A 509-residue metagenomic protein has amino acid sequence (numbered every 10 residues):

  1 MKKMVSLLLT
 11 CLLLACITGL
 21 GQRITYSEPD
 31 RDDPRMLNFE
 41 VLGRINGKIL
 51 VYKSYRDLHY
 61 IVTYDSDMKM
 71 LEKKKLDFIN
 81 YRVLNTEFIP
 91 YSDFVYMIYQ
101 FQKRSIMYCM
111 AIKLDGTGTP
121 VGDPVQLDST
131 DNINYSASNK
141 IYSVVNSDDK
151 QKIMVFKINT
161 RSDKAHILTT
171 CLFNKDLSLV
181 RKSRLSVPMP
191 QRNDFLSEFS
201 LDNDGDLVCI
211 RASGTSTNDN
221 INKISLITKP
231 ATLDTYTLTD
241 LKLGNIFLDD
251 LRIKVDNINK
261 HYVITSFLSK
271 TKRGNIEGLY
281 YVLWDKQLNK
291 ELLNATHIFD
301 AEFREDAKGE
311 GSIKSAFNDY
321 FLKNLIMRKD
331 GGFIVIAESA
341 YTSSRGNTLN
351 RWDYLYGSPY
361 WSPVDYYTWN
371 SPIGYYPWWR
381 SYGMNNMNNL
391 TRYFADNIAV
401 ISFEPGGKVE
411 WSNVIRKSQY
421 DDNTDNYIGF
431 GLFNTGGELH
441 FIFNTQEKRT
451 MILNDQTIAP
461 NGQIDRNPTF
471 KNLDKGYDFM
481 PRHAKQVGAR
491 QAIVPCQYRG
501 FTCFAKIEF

Functional and structural regions predicted by a protein language model:
M1-Y26, F509: Bacterial Sec-dependent N-terminal signal peptides
Q22-L84, N222, R273-N275, L293-F317: Start-of-domain marker
D30-D33, K69-M107, P124-N139, S186-L196 (+3 more regions): Blade-loop segments of beta-propeller domains
D33-L42, N80-P90, T130-V144, Q191-F199 (+4 more regions): Repeated scaffold domains used in trafficking and secretory/extracellular systems, primarily beta-propellers
E40-R56, S92-S105, S143, K150-D163 (+6 more regions): Short beta-strand elements that form the blades of beta-propeller/WD-repeat-like and other beta-sheet-rich scaffold
C109-T117, I167-S178, I221-D234, E277-K290 (+4 more regions): Beta-propeller blade signature
D219-E338, R345: Long, internal scaffold/assembly segments composed of regular secondary structure
T239-R252, L293-F321, V409-G431, N461-A489: Conserved blade-ending motifs and adjacent loop-strand segments that build the rim/top face of beta-propeller domains
